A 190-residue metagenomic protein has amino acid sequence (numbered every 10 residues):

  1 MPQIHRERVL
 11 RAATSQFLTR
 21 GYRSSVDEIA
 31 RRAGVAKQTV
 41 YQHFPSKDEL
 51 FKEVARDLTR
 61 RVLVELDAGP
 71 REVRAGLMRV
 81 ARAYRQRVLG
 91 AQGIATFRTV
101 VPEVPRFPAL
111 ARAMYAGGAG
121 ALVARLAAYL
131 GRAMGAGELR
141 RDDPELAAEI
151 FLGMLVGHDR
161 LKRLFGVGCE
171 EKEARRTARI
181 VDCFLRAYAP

Functional and structural regions predicted by a protein language model:
M1-V35, H43, D48-E49: Basic, helix-initiating cap at the start of DNA-binding domains
F17, S25-V26, K37, K47-L58 (+3 more regions): Amphipathic alpha-helical segments enriched in hydrophobic/aromatic and basic residues that form the DNA-contacting
Y22-R23, L110, L139: Conserved hydrophobic residue
K52-V88, Q92, T96, G131: Amphipathic alpha-helical linker/stalk segments
R71, A75, I94-A95, T99 (+3 more regions): Amphipathic alpha-helical packing segments from all-alpha helical-bundle domains
R82-L89, F97-P105, C183-A187: Helix-loop "lid/cap" segments that line or gate small-molecule binding pockets
M134-D182: Hydrophobic/aromatic-rich alpha-helical bundle segments in the mid-to-C-terminal region
